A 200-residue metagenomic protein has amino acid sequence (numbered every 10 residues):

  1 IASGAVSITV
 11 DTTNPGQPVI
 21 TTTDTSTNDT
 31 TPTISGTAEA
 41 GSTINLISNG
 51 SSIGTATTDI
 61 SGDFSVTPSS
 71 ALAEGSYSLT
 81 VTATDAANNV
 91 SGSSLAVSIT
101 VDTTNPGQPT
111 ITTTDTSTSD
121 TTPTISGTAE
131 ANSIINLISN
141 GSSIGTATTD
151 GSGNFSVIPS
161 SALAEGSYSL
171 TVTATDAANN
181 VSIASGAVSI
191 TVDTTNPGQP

Functional and structural regions predicted by a protein language model:
I1-A2, A87-S94, A178-S185: Short, exposed coil/turn segments at beta-strand boundaries within extracellular/luminal domains
A2-P15, V19-T21, L95-N105, T112 (+1 more regions): Flexible, low-complexity linkers/stalks enriched in Thr/Pro that connect modular domains
D24-T30, D115-T121: Short, solvent-exposed loop/linker segments at the N-terminal edge of repeated beta-sheet extracellular domains
T37-T43, T128-I134: Short proline/glycine-enriched turn/loop motifs at strand-loop junctions of beta-rich domains
G62-V66, G153-V157: Short strand-edge motifs at loop-to-beta-strand transitions and within beta-strands of extracellular beta-rich domains
P68-S76, P159-S167: Surface-exposed, short loops/turns at beta-strand junctions within beta-sandwich domains
